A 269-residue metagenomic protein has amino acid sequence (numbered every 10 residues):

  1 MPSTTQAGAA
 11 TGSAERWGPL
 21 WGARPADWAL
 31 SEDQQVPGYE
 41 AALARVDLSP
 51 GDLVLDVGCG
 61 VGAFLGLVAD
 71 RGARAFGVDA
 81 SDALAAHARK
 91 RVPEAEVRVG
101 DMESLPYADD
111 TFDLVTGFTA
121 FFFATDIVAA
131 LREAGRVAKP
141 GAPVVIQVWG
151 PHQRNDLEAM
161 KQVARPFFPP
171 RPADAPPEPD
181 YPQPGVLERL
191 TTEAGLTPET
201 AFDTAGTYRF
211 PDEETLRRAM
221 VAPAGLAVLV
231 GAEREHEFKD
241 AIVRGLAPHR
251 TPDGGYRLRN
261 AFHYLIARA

Functional and structural regions predicted by a protein language model:
P2-D52, A63-L67, L84-H87, R91 (+1 more regions): Conserved class I S-adenosyl-L-methionine
S31-E32, V128-A129, G135, P143-P211 (+1 more regions): Conserved catalytic/acceptor-binding region of the Class I
Q34-Q35, Y39, V61-A63, D180-A269: Conserved Class I S-adenosyl-L-methionine
L53, A142-P143: Short glycine-centered segments of the SAM/dcSAM-binding site in methyltransferase folds
L53-L105: Class I SAM-dependent methyltransferase SAM/SAH-binding core
E103-L114: A short acidic, Gly/Pro-enriched loop at the edge of an enzyme's catalytic core that lines a small-molecule cofactor
L114-V128, G150: A short SAM/SAH-binding and catalytic strip from SAM-dependent methyltransferases
A124-T125, A138-P140: Helix-to-beta-strand junctions that scaffold the AdoMet/dcAdoMet cofactor pocket in Class I SAM-dependent enzymes
